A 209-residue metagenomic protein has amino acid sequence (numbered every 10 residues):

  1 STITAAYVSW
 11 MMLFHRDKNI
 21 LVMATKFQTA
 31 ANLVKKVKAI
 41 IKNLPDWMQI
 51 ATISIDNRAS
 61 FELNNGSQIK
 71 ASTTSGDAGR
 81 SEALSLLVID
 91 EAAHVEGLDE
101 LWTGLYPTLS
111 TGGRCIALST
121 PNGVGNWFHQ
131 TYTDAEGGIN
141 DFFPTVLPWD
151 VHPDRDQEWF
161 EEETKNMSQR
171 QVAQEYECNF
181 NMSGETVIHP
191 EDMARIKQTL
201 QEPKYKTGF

Functional and structural regions predicted by a protein language model:
A5, S9, N32, K38-A39 (+8 more regions): RNase H-like, metal-dependent nuclease domains and their acidic two-metal-ion catalytic environment used
M11-K18: Post-Walker A helix-loop "phosphate-sensing" segment adjacent to the P-loop in P-loop NTPases
K18-A39: Conserved Walker A/P-loop ATP-binding site and its immediately adjacent core in helicase/helicase-like ATPase domains
P45-S54: Conserved RecA-like helicase motor-core motifs
I55-P107: Conserved RecA-like ASCE ATPase "motif II neighborhood" in helicase/translocase motors
A92-V151: Signature of the SF2 helicase/ATPase Hel1-core->accessory helical subdomain module
